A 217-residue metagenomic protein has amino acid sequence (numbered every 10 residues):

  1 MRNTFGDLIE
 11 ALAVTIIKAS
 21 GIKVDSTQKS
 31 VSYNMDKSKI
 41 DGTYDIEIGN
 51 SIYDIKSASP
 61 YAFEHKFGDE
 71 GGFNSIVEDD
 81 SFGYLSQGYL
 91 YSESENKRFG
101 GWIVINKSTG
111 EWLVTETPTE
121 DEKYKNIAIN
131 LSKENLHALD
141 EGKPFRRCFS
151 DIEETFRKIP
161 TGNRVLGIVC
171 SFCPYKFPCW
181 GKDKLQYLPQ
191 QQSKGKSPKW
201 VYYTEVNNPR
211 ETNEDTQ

Functional and structural regions predicted by a protein language model:
M1-I52, S57-G71: Metal-dependent nuclease catalytic cores that hydrolyze phosphodiester bonds in DNA/RNA, characterized by
N3, N74, E122: Active-site oxyanion-binding pockets that recognize sulfate/phosphate
L8, L12, D41, G83-L90 (+1 more regions): Short, well-structured alpha-helical interface segments that form or flank functional binding sites
G42-Y44, N50-S51, S86-Y89, R98-G101: Generic beta-strand structural signal
H65, E78-D80, L90, S94-Q217: Metal-dependent nuclease catalytic regions and adjoining charged, substrate-binding loops involved in nucleic-acid end
G71-L85: A short acidic, glycine-rich active-site loop that binds or catalyzes chemistry on phosphate/adenosine moieties
